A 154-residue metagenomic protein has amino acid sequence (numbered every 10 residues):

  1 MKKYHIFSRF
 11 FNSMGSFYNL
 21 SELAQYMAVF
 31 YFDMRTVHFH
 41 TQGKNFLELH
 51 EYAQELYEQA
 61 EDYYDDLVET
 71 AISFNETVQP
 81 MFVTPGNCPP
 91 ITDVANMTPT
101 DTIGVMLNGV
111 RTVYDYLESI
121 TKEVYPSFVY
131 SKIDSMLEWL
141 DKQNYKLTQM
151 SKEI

Functional and structural regions predicted by a protein language model:
M1-Y18: Charge-dense, intrinsically disordered terminal/linker segments
G15-E22, Y26, N45, Y52 (+3 more regions): Non-transmembrane, amphipathic alpha-helical segments
L20, A24, Y31-H38, Y64 (+3 more regions): A structural signal for well-ordered alpha-helices, especially hydrophobic packing surfaces of coiled-coils
A24, T41, E51-Q54, T77-T92 (+1 more regions): Long, contiguous binding/interaction regions
F30-E55, Y116-F128: Helix-loop segments that flank and shape redox-cofactor active sites
L47-F82: Conserved alpha-helical segments that form or flank metal/cofactor-binding pockets of metalloenzymes
C88-E138: Acidic/histidine-rich alpha-helical segments that form the ligand environment of transition-metal centers
